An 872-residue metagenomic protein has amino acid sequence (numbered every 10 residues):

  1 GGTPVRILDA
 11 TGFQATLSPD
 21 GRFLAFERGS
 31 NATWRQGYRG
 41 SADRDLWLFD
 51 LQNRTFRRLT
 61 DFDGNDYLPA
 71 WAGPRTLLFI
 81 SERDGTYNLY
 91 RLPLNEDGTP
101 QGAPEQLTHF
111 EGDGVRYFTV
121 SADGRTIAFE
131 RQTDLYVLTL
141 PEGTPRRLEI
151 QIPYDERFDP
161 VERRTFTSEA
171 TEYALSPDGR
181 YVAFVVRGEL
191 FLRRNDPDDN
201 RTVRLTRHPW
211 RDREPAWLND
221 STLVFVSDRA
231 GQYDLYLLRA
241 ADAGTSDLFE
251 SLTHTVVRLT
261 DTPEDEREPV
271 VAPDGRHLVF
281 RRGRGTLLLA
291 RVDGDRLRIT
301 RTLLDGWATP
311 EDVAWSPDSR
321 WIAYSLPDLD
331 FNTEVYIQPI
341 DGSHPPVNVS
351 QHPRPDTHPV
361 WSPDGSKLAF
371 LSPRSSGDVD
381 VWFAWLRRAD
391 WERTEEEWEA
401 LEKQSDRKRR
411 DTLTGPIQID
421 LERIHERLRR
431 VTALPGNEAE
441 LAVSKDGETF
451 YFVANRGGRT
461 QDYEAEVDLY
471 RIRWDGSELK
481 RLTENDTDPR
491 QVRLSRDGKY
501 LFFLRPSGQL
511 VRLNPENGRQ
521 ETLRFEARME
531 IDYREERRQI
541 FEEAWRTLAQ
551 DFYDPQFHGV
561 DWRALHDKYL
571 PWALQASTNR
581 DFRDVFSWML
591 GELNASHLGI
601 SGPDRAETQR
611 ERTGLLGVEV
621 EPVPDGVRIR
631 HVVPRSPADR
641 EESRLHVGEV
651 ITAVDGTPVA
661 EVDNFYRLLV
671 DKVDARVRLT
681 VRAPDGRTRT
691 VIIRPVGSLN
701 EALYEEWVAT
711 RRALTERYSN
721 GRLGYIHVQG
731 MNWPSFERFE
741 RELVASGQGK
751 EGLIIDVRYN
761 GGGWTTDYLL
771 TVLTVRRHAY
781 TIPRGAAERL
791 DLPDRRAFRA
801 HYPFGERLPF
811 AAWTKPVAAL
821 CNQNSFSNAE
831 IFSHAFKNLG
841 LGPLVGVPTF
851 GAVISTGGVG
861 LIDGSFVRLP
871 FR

Functional and structural regions predicted by a protein language model:
G2-L17, R22-W47, L51-Y67, L78-Y90 (+21 more regions): A flexible loop/linker signature enriched in serine peptidases of the S9 family
P19-D20, A72-G73, A122-D123, P177-D178 (+6 more regions): Residue-level detector of Asp-centered blade-edge/turn motifs that repeat once per structural unit in beta-propeller
P104, P153-A170, L252-V257, I417-P435: A short helix->beta-strand "capping" segment at the edge of beta-propeller domains
E516, L523-W588, E592-L593, H597 (+2 more regions): Terminal targeting/pro-maturation regions of precursor/exported proteins
L574-V623, G686-T710, H778, G785: Extended, small/polar residue-biased N-terminal targeting/export presequences and adjacent propeptide/linker tracts
R610-E661, W733-F736: PDZ/PDZ-like domain segments forming the peptide/carboxylate-binding groove, activating on the N-terminal beta-strands
T657-V867: Cleft-lining beta-strand/loop regions that shape enzyme active-site pockets
